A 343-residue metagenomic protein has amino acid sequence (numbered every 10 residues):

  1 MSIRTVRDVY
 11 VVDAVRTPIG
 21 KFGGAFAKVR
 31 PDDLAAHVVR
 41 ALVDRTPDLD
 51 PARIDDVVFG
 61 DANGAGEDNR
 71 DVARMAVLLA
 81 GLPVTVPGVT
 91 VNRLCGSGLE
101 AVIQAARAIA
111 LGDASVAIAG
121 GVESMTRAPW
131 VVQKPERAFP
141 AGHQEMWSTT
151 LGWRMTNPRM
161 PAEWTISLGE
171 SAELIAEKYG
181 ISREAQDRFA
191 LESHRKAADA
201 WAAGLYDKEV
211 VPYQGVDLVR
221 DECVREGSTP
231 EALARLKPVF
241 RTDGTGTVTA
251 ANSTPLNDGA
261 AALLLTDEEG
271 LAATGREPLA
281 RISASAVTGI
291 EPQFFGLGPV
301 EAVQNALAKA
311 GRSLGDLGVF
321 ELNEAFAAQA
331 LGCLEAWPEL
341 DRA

Functional and structural regions predicted by a protein language model:
S2-A80, S171-R183, A200, I290 (+2 more regions): Conserved active-site "lid/cap" helical segment
R16-T17, A27-K28, D32-H37, D48 (+3 more regions): N-terminal extracellular/periplasmic Venus flytrap/periplasmic-binding protein-like
T17-V43, N63-G66, V89-A106, S115 (+6 more regions): Active-site pocket-shaping loop/turn-to-helix segments
V29, D61-A117, T149-G152, E163-S167 (+2 more regions): Conserved catalytic cysteine-centered active-site region of acyl-thioester-dependent Claisen-condensing enzymes
P51-G60, P87-N92, A117-G121, D187-E192 (+4 more regions): Beta-strand segments within the central parallel beta-sheet cores of soluble alpha/beta enzyme folds
A65-D71, L218-V219, V224, P292-P299 (+1 more regions): Short glycine/threonine-rich loop-to-helix capping motif typified by GTGT followed within a few residues by an Asp-Pro
N92-E123, E170, A176-L205, A262-G270 (+1 more regions): Active-site-proximal alpha-helical scaffold in enzymes
V116-L174: Flexible glycine-/small-residue-enriched beta->alpha junction loops that bind anionic phosphate/pyrophosphate groups
